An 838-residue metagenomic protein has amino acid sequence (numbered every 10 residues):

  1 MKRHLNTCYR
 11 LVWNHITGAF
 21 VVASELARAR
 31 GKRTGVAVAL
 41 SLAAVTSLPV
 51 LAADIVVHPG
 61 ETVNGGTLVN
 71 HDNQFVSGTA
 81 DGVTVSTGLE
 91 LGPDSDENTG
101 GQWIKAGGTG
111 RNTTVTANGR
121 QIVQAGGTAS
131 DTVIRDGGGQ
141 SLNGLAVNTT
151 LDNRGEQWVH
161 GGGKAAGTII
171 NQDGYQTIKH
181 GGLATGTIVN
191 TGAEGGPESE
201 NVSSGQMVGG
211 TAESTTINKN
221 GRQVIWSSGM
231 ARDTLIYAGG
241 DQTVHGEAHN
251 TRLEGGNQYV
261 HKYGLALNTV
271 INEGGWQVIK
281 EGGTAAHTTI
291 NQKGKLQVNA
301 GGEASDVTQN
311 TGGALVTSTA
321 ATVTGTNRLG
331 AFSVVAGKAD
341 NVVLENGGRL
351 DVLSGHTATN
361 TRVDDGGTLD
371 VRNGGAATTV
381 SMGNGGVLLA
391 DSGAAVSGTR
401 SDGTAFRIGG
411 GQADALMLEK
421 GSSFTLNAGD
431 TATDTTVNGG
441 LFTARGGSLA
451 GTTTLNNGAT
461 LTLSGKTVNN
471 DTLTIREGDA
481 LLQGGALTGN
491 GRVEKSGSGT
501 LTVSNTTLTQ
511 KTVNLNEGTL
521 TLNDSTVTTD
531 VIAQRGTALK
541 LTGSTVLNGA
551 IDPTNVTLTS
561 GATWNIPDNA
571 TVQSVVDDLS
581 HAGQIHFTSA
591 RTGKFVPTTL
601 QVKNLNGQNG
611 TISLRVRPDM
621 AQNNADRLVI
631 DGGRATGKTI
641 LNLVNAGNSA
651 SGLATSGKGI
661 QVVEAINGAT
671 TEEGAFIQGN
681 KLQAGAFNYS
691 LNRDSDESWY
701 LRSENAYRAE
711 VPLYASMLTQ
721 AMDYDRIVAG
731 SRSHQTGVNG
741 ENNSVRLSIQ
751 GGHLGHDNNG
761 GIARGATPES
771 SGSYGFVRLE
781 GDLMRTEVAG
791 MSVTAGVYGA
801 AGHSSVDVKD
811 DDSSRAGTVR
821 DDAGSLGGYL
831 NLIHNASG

Functional and structural regions predicted by a protein language model:
M1-S41, V45: Bacterial Sec-dependent N-terminal signal peptides
R28-R33, A304, V323, V396 (+1 more regions): Short, charged/polar, Gly/Pro-enriched secondary-structure boundary elements
L48-T109, V208, A321-T357, F406-T425 (+6 more regions): N-terminal segments that cap or nucleate solenoid repeat domains
V63, Q74, A80-V85, Q102-I104 (+40 more regions): Fold-core signature of tandem repeat domains
L68, N250-T251, N327, A395-D402 (+6 more regions): Extracellular beta-solenoid/beta-roll
V69-H71, T87, N98, V115-G119 (+33 more regions): Short "repeat-start/strand-capping" segments in structured domains, especially the N-termini of parallel beta-helix
E90-E97, G192-V202: Intrinsically disordered, low-complexity Ser/Thr- and acidic-rich flexible linkers and loops, especially at boundaries
E704-G838: Outer membrane beta-barrel translocator domains of Type V secretion systems
